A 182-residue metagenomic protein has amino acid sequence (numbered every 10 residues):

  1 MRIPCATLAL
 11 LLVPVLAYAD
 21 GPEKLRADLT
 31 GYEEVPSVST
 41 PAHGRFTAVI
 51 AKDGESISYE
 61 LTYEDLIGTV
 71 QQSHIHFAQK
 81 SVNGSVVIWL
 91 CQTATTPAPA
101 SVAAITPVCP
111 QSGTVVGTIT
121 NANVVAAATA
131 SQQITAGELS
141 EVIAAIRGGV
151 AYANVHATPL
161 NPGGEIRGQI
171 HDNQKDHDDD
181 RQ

Functional and structural regions predicted by a protein language model:
M1-T7: Bacterial N-terminal signal peptides that target proteins for export
L10-L11: Hydrophobic alpha-helical transmembrane segments of integral membrane proteins, especially lipid-exposed positions
P14-L16: N-terminal signal peptide c-region/cleavage motif recognized by signal peptidases
D20-Q182: N-terminal leader/targeting pre-sequences
